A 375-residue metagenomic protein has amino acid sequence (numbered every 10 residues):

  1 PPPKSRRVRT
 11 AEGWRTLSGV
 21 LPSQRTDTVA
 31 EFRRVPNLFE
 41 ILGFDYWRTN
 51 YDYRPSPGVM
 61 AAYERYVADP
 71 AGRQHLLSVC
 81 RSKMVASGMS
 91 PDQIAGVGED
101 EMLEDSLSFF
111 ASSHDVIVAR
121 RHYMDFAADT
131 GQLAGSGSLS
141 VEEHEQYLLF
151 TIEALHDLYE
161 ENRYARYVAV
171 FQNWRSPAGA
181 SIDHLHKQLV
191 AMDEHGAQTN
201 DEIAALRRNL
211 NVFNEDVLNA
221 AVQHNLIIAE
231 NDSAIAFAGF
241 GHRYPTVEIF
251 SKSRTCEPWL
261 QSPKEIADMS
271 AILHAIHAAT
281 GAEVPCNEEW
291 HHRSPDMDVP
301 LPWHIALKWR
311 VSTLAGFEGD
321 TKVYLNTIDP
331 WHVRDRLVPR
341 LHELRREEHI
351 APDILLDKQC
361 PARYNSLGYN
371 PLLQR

Functional and structural regions predicted by a protein language model:
P1-R375: HIT superfamily nucleotide-processing domains
